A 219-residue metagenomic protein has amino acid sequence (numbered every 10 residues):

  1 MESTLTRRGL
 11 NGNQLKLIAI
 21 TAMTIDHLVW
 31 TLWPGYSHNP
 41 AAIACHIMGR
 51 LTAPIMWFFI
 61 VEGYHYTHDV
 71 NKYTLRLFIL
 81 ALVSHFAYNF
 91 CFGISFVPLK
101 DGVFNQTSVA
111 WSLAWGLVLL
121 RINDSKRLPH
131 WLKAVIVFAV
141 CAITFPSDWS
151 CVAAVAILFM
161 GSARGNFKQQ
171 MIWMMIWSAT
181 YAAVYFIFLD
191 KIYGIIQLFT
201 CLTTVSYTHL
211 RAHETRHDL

Functional and structural regions predicted by a protein language model:
M1-E2, R50, T200-Y207: Compositionally biased, low-hydrophobicity segments enriched in charged and small polar residues
M1-S150, A154-L158, Q169-M175, F186 (+1 more regions): Membrane-cytosol interface segments of multi-pass membrane proteins, especially ER/Golgi lipid-handling enzymes
N11, R216-L219: Short intrinsically disordered, low-complexity segments
W115-V118, I157-G165, L202-Y207: Alpha-helical transmembrane segments and their membrane-interface exit regions
T180-V184: Active-site rim beta-loop-alpha module in soluble metabolic enzymes
I192-L198: Short alpha-helical packing/oligomerization segments
T208-H217: Conserved small/polar residues in nucleotide/adenosyl-binding loops
